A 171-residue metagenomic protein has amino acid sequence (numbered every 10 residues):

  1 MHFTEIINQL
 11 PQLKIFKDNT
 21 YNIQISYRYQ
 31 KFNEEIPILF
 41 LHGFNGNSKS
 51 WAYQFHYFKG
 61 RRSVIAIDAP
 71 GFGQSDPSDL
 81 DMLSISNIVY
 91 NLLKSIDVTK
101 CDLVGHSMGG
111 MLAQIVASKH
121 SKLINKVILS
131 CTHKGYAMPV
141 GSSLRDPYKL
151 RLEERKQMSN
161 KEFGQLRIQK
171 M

Functional and structural regions predicted by a protein language model:
M1-I38, R61-R62, T99, L129 (+1 more regions): Alpha/beta-hydrolase fold catalytic core
D18-Y21, R28, I65-V104: Active-site loop/oxyanion-hole signature of alpha/beta-hydrolase fold enzymes
I23-Q74: Conserved HGGG/HGGXW glycine-rich cap/lid loop of the alpha/beta-hydrolase fold
S50-A52, S75-L80, M138-G141: Conserved catalytic-core motifs of eukaryotic protein kinase domains, centered on the activation segment
A52, Y90, Q114-S118: Short, hydrophobic alpha-helix immediately C-terminal to the catalytic nucleophile
G105, G109, A113: Gly/Ala-rich beta-loop-alpha elbow adjacent to hydrolase catalytic centers
Q114, S118-K119, N125-Q157: Flexible "cap/lid" loop of the alpha/beta hydrolase fold
L150-R155, G164-M171: Helix-loop "lid/cap" segments that line or gate small-molecule binding pockets
